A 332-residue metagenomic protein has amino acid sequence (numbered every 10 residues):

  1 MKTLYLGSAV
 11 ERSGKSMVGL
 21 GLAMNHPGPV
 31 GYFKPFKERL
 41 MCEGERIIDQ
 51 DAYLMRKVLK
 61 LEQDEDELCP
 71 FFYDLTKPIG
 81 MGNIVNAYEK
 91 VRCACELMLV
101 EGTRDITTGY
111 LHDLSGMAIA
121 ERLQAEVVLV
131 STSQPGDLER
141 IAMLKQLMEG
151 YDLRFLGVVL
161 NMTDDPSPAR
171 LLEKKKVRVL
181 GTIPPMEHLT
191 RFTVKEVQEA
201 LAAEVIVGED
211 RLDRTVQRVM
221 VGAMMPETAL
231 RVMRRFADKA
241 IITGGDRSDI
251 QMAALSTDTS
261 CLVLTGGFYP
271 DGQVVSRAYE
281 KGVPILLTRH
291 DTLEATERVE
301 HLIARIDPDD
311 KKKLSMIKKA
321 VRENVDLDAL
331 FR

Functional and structural regions predicted by a protein language model:
K2-L4, V30-G31, Y53, E96-L99 (+7 more regions): Structural motif
T3, V10, V85-G102, V221-M225 (+2 more regions): P-loop NTP-binding module
T3-N83, A87-K90, P168: N-terminal phosphate/diphosphate-binding loop that engages ATP/GTP or pyrophosphate donors across diverse enzyme folds
L75-H112, M117-E121: Phosphate-binding/switch loop-helix module in NTP-utilizing enzymes
V91-A94, L230-K239, A254-D258: Flexible, charged surface loops at secondary-structure boundaries
R104-L180, M186, D246-D309: Conserved catalytic-core segment of NTP-binding enzymes
T182-G244, V299-R332: Non-catalytic interface/targeting segments
